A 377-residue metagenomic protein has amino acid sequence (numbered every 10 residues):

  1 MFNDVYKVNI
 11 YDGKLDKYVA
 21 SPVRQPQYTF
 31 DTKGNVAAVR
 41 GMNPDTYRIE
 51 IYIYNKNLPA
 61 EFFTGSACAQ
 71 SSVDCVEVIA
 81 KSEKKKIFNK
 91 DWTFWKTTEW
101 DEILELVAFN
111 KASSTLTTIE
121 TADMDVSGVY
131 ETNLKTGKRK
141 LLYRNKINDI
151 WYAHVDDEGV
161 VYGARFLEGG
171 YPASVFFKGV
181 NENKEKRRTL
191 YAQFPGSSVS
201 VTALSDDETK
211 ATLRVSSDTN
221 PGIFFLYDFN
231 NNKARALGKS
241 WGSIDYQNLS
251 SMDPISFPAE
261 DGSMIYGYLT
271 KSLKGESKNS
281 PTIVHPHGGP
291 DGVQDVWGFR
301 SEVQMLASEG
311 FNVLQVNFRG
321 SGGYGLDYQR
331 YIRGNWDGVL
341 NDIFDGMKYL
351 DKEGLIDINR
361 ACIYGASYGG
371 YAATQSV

Functional and structural regions predicted by a protein language model:
M1-V5, L15-M42, T46-E50, A60-E120 (+5 more regions): Conserved beta-propeller blade repeats
M1-Y6, C68, F177-T202, L237 (+1 more regions): Predominantly five- to eight-bladed beta-propeller fold
F2-Y6, T46-Y52, M124-Y130, G170-R187 (+1 more regions): Structural motif
N9-G13, N55-N57, N133-G137, F229-N230: Short loop/turn segments that connect beta-strands within beta-propeller blades
Y143-W151, W241-Y246: Conserved blade-ending motifs and adjacent loop-strand segments that build the rim/top face of beta-propeller domains
S200-V377: Serine-hydrolase catalytic core recognition
